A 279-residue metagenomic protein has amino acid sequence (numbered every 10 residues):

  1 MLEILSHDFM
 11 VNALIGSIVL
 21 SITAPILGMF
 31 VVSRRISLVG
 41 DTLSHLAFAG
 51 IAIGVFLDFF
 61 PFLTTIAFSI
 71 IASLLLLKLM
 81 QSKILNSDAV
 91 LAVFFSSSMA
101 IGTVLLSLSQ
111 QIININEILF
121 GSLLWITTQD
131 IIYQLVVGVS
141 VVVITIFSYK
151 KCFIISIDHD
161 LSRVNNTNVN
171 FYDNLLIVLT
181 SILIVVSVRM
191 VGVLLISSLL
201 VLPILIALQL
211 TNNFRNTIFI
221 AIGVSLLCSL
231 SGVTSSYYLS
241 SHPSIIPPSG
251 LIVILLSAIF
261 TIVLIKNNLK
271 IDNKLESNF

Functional and structural regions predicted by a protein language model:
M1-I22, N273: Membrane-interfacial amphipathic/re-entrant helices at transmembrane-helix boundaries
I4-A13, F56-L63, I84-A89, L123-Y133 (+1 more regions): Interfacial loop-to-helix junctions that mark the boundaries of transmembrane helices in multi-pass membrane
H7-N12, K83, L91-K150: Transmembrane helix-bundle core of multi-pass membrane transporters and related energy-transducing complexes
L14-V19, F62-A67, A92-V93, I131-V136 (+3 more regions): Hydrophobic alpha-helical transmembrane segments
G16-A24, L46, G50, G54 (+15 more regions): Alpha-helical transmembrane segments in multi-pass membrane proteins
M29-Q111, A207-I222, S235, L239-I245 (+1 more regions): Short loop segments and helix-boundary regions at transmembrane helix junctions of multi-pass inner-membrane proteins
V143-L176: Membrane-helix/interface signature in polytopic inner-membrane proteins
I246-F279: Cytosolic-side transmembrane-helix boundaries in multi-pass membrane proteins
